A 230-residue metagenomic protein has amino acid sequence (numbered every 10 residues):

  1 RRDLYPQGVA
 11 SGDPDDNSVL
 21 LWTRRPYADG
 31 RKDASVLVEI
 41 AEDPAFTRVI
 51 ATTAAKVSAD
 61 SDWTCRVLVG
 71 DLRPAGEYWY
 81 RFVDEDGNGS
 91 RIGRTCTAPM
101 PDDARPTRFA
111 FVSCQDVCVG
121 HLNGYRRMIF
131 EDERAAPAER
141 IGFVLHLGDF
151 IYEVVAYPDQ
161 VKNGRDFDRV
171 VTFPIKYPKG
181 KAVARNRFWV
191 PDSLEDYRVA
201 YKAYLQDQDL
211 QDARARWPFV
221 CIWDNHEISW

Functional and structural regions predicted by a protein language model:
R1-W230: Divalent metal-dependent phosphoesterase catalytic cores across multiple superfamilies
